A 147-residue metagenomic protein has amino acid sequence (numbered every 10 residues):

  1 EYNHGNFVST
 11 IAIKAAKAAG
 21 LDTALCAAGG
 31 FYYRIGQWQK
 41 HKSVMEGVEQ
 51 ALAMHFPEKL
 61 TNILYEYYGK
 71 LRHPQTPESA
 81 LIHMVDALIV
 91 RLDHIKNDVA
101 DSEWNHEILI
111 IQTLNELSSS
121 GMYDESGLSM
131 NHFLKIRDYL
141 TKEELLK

Functional and structural regions predicted by a protein language model:
E1-L117: Divalent metal-dependent catalytic cores for phosphoryl transfer on phosphate-bearing substrates
A100-S102, I108-K147: Long, hydrophobic alpha-helical segments that serve as membrane-spanning/inserting helices
